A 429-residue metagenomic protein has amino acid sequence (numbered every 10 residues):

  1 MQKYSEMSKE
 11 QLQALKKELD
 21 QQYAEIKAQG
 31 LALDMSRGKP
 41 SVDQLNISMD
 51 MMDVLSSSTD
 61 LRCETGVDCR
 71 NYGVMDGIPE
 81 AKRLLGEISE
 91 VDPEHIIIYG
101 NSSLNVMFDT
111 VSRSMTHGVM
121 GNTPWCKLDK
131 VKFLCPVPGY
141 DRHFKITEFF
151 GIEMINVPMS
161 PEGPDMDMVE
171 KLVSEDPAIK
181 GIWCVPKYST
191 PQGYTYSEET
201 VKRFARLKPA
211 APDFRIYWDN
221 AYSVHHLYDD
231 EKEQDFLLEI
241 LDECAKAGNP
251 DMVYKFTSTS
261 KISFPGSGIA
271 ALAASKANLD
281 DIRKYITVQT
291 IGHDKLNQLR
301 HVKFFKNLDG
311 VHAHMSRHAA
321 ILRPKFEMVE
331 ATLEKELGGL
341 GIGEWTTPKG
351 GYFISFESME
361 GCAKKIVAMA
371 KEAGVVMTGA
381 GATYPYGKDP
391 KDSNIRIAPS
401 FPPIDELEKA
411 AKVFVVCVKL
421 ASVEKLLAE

Functional and structural regions predicted by a protein language model:
Q2-D76, A81, G86-E87, E372-V375: N-terminal "arm"/small-domain region of PLP-dependent enzymes with the aminotransferase-like
V67-P212, S223-G248, A363, V413 (+1 more regions): Conserved core of the PLP fold type I
Y99, L241-R323, E336, V423: Conserved core segment of the aminotransferase class I/II
N220: Walker B catalytic acidic pair
S316-E330, I342-E357: Conserved glycine-rich beta-strand-loop-beta hairpin in the small C-terminal domain of fold type I
S355-E360, M377-C417: Conserved PLP-binding active-site segment of the aspartate aminotransferase-like
I366-E372, A410-V415: Short amphipathic alpha-helices in soluble, non-transmembrane regions that often serve as interface/regulatory elements
